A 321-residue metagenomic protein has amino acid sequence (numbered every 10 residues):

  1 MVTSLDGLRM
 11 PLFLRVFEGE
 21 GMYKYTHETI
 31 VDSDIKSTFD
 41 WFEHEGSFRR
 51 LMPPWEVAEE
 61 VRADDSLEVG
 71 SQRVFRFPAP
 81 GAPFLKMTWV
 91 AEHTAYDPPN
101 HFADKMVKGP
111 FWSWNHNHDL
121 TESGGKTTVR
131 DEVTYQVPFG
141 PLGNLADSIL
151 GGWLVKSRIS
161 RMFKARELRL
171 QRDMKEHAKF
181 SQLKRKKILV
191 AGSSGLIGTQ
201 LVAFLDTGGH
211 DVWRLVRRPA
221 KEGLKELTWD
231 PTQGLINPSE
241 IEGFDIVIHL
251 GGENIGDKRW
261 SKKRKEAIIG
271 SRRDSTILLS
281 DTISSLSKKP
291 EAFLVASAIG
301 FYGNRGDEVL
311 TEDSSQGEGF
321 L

Functional and structural regions predicted by a protein language model:
F13-E68: Hydrophobic ligand-binding cavity/cleft-lining segments
E59-P110, S123, T128: Glycine-rich portal/gate segments that line the openings of hydrophobic small-molecule binding cavities
A103-S160: Beta-strand/loop substructures that line and gate deep hydrophobic ligand-binding cavities in soluble
L189-G208: N-terminal Rossmann NAD(P)H-binding glycine-rich loop of SDR-like oxidoreductase domains
A191, L215, L250-G251, F293-I299: SDR active-site strand-loop-helix element
L215-P219, P231: N-terminal Rossmann-fold cofactor-binding loop
T228-L278: NAD(P)H-binding glycine-rich loop region in Rossmannoid oxidoreductase-like domains and their noncatalytic homologs
I277-F320: Conserved Rossmann-fold NAD(P)-dependent oxidoreductase catalytic core, especially the SDR/UDP-sugar
